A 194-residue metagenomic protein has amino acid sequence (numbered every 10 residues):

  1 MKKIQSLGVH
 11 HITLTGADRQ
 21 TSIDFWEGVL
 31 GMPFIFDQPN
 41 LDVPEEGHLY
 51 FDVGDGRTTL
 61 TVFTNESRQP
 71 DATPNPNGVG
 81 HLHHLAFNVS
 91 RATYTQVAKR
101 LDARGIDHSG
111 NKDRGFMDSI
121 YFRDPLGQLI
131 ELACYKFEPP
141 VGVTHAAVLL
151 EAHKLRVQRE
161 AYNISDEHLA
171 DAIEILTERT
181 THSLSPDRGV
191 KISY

Functional and structural regions predicted by a protein language model:
M1-L14: Short, extreme N-terminal leader segments that mark the start of a protein/domain
L7, A17-Q20, S67, V79-G80 (+3 more regions): Vicinal oxygen chelate
T15-L60: Core segments of cupin and vicinal oxygen chelate
L60-F63, E131: Conserved beta-strand in the GNAT
S67-T73: A short, acidic/glycine-rich surface segment
N75-N77: Gly/Ser-enriched beta-turn/beta-hairpin loop segments
L150-K154: Conserved phosphoryl-transfer catalytic core
